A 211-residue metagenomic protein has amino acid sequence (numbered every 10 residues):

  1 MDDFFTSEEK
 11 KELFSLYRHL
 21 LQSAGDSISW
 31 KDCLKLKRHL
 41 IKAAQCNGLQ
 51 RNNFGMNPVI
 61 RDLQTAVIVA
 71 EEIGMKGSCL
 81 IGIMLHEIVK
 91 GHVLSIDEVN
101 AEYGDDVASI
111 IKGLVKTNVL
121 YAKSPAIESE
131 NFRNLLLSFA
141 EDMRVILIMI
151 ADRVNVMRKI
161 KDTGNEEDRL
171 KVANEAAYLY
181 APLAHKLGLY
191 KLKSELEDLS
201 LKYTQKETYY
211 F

Functional and structural regions predicted by a protein language model:
M1-F211: Active-site helical microenvironments for divalent-metal-assisted chemistry
